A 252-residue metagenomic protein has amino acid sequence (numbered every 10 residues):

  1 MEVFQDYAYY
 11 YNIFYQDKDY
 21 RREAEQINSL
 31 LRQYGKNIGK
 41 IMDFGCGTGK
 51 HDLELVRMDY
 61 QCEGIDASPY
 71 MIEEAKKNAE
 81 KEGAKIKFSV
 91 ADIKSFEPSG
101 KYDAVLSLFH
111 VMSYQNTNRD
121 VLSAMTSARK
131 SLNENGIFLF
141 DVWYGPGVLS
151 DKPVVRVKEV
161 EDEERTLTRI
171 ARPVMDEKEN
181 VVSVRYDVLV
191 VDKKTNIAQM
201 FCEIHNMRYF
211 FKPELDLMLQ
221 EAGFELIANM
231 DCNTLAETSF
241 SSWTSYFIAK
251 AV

Functional and structural regions predicted by a protein language model:
M1-N37, K50: Conserved class I S-adenosyl-L-methionine
I38-G45: Conserved class I S-adenosyl-L-methionine
G49-S95: Class I SAM-dependent methyltransferase SAM/SAH-binding core
E97-A104: A short acidic, Gly/Pro-enriched loop at the edge of an enzyme's catalytic core that lines a small-molecule cofactor
L122-E134: A short glycine-rich, Lys/Arg-flanked "PGG" loop and its adjoining helix->strand segment in the class I
N135-V142: Conserved beta-strand signature within the Rossmann-like core of class I S-adenosyl-L-methionine
V142-D216: SAM-dependent methyltransferase
N206-V252: C-terminal lobe and adjacent flexible extensions of AdoMet/dcAdoMet transferase-like proteins
